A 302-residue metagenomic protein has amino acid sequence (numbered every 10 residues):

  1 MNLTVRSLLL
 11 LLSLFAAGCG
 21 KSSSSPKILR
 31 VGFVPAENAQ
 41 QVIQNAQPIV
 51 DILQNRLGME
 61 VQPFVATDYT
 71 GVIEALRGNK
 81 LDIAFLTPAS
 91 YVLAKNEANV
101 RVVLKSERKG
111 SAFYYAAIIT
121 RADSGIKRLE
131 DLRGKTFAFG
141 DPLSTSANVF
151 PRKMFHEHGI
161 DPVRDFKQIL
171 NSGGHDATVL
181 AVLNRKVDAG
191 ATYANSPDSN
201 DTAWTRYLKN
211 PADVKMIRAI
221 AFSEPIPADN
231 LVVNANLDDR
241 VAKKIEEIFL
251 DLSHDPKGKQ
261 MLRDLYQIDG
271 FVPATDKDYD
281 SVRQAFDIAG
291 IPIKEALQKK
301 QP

Functional and structural regions predicted by a protein language model:
M1-L8: Bacterial N-terminal signal peptides that target proteins for export
F15-G18: C-terminal motif of bacterial Sec signal peptides marking the signal peptidase cleavage site
G20-S22: Bacterial signal peptide processing site
P26-K27, V31-R56, A66, A89 (+1 more regions): Bilobed "Venus flytrap"/periplasmic-binding protein-like clamshell domains and structurally analogous long
L29-P48, L237-P302: An extracytoplasmic/periplasmic, membrane-proximal ligand-sensing/linker region
T70-A84, E97-A98, E130, G174-N195: Short helices/loops that flank or line small-molecule/ion binding pockets
E74-D131: Acidic, polar ligand-binding/catalytic clefts
T136-R240: Pocket-lining segment of extracytoplasmic ligand-binding domains
